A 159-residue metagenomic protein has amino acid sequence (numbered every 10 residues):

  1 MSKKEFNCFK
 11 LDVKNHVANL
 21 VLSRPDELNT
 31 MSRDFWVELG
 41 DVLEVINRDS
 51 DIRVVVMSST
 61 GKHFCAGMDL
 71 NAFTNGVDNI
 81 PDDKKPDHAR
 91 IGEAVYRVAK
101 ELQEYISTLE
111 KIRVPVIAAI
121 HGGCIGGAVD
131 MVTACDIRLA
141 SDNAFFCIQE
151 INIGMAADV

Functional and structural regions predicted by a protein language model:
M1-T60: Conserved CoA-thioester-binding segment of acyl-CoA-metabolizing enzymes
L20, M57, D69, M131-T133: Hydrophobic/aromatic residues within transmembrane alpha-helices of multi-pass small-molecule transporters
P25-L28, K62, N71, N143-F145 (+1 more regions): A short, glycine- and basic residue-enriched loop/turn that sits immediately adjacent to a domain's principal
D34, E38, E101, T108: Charged catalytic carboxylate motif
D51, S59-E104: Glycine- (often His-adjacent) and acidic-residue-rich active-site loop that binds/positions the CoA thioester
Y105-K111, A119, I125-V159: CoA-thioester-processing core
